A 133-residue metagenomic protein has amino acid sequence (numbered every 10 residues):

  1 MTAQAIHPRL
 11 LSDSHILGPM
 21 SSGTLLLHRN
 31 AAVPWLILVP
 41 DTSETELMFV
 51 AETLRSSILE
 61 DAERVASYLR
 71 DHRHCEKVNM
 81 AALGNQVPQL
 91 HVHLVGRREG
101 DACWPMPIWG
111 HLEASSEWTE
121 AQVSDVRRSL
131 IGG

Functional and structural regions predicted by a protein language model:
M1-G133: HIT superfamily nucleotide-processing domains
